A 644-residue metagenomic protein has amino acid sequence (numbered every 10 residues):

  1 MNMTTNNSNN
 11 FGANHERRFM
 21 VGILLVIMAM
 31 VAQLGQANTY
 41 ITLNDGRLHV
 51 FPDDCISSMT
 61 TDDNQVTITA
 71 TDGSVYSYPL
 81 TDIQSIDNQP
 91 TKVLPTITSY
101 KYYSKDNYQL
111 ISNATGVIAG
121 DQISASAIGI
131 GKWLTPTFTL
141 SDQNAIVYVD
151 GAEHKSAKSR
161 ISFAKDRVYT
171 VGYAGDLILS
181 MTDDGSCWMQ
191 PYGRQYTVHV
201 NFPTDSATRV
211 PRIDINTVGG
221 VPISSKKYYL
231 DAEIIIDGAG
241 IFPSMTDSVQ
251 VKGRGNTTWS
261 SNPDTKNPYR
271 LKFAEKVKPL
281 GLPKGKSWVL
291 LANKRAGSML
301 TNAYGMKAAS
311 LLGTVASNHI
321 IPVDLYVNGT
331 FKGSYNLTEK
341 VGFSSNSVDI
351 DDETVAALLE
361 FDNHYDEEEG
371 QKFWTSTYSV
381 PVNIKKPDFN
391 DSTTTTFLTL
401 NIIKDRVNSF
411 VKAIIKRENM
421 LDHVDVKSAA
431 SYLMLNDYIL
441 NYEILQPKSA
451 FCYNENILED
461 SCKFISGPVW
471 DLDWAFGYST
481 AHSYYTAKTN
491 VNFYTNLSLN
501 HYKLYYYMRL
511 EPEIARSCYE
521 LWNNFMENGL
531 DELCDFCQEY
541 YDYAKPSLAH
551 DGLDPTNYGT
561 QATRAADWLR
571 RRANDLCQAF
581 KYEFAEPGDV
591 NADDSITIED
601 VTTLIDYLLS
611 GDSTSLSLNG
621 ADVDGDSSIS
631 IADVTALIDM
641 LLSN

Functional and structural regions predicted by a protein language model:
M1-E16: N-terminal secretory signal peptides that target proteins for export/translocation
G22-A32: Bacterial N-terminal signal peptides
A32-A37, D45, D62-Q65, Y582-N644: Cellulosome-associated attachment modules in secreted, modular CAZymes
T39, L43-T204: Beta-rich interaction/scaffold domains
V93-S112, S124, K132-W133, V171-S248 (+1 more regions): Regulatory N- and C-terminal appendages and interdomain linkers associated with kinase/kinase-like NTP transferase
A232-A292: Conserved oxyanion/phosphate-binding beta-strand-loop segments in alpha/beta enzyme cores
W259-S260, D264, K385-Q446, A450-E455 (+1 more regions): Middle-to-C-terminal accessory/interaction subdomains
K272-K278, A292-K294, G313-N318, T330-L435 (+2 more regions): Internal "kinase-insert"/substrate-recognition segments embedded within catalytic cores of ATP-dependent enzymes
